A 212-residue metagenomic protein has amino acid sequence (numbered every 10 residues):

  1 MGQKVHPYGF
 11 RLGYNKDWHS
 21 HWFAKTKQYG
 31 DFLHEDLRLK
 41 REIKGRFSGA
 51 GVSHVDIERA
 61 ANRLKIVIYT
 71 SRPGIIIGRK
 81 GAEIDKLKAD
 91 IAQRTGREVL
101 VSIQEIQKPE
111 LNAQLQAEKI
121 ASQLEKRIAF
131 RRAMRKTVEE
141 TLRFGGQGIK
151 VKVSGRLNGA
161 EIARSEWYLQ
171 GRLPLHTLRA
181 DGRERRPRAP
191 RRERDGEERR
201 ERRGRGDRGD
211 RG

Functional and structural regions predicted by a protein language model:
M1-G212: RNA-contacting regions in translation and RNA-metabolism proteins, encompassing KH/S1 modules where present
